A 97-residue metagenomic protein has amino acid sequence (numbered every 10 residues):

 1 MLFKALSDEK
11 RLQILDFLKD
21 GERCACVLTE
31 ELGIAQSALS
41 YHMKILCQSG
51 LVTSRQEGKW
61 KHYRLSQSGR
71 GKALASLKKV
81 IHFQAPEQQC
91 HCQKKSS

Functional and structural regions predicted by a protein language model:
L2-A38, E57-R70: N-terminal helix-turn-helix DNA-binding core of bacterial DNA-binding proteins
V27, R55, H91-Q93: Secreted/luminal cysteine- and crosslink-motif detector
T29-E30, Y41, C47-Q48: Alpha-helical residues within the helix-turn-helix
A38-H42, I81-H82: Short alpha-helical linear motifs
S68-S97: Amphipathic alpha-helical dimerization/coiled-coil segments that flank or bridge DNA-binding/regulatory modules
